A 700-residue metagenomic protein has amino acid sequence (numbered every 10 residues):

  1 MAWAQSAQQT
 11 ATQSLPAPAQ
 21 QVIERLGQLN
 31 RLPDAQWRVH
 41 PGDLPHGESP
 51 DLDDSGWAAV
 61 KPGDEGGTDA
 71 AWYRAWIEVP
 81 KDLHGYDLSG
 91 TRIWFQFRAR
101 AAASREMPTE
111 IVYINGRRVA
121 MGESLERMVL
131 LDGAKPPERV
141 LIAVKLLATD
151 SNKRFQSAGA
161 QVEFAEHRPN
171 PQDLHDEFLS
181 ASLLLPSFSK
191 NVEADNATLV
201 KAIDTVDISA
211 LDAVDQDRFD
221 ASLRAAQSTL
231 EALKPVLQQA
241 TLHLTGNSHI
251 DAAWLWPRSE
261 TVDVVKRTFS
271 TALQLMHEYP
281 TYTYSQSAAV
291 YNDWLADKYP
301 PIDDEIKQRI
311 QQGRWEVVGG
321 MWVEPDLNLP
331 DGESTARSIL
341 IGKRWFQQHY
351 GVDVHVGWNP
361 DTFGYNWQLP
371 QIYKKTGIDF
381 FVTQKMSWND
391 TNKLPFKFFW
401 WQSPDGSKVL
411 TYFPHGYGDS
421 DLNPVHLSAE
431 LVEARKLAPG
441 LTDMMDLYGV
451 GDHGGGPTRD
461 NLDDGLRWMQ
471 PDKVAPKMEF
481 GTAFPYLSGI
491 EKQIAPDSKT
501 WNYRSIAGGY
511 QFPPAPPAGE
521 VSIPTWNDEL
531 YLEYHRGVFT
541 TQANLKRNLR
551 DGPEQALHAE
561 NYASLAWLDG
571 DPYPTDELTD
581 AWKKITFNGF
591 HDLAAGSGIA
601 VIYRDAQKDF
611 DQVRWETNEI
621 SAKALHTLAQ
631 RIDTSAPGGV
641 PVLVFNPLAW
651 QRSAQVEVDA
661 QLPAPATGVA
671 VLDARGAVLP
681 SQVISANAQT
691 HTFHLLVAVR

Functional and structural regions predicted by a protein language model:
M1-A2: Bacterial N-terminal signal peptides
Q5-P45, S49, V60, S104-T109 (+5 more regions): Catalytic-domain carbohydrate-binding cleft regions of carbohydrate-active enzymes
K61-W72, V119-S124: Extracellular beta-rich ligand/substrate-recognition surface
D64-D69, Y86, A629-S635: Short, solvent-exposed beta-strand/turn "edge" segments of beta-rich domains on protein surfaces
G67-G85: Short beta-strands within extracellular/lumenal beta-sheet-rich domains
R74-P80, R92-R98, Y113, L141-K145: Residues within well-ordered beta-strands of beta-sheet-rich folds
L83-S89, N152-K153: Short glycine/proline/serine/threonine-rich loop/turn segments at secondary-structure transition edges
Y86-A102, L648-P665: Surface-exposed beta-strand/loop patches in extracellular or lumenal glycoproteins
